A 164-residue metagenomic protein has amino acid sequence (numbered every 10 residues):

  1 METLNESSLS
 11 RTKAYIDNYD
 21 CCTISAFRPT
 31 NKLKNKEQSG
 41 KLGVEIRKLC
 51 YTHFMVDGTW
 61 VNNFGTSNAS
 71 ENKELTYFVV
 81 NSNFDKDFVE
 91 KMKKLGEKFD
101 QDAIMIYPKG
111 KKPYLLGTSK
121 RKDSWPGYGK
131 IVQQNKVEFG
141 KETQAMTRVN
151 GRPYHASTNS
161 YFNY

Functional and structural regions predicted by a protein language model:
M1-M55, V149-Y164: N-terminal, charge-rich interaction modules
N18-C21, K73-T76, D100-A103: Short, surface-exposed beta-edge/turn micro-motifs
S25-N31, N81-F84, I106-K112: Short, flexible beta-strand-to-coil junctions
L49-K86: Short, intrinsically disordered low-complexity segments
W60-S70, D102-T118: Short, structured protein-protein interaction patches enriched in aromatics and acidic/basic residues, typified by
S67-N72, L115-G140: Short, low-order "capping/linker" segments at domain edges
K86-K112: Short, compact, well-ordered microdomains
P126-Y164: A recognition module on extended beta-rich or small alphabeta surfaces enriched in W/G with H and D/E
